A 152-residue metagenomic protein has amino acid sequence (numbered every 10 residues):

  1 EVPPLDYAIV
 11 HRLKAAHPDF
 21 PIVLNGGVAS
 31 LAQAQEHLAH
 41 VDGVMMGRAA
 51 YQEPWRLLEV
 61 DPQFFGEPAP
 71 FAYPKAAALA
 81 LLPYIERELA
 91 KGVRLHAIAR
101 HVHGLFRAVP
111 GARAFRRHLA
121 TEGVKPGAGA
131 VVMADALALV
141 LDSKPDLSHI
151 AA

Functional and structural regions predicted by a protein language model:
E1, L5-L24, V28-A152: Alpha/beta catalytic cores of nucleotide-metabolism and tRNA/nucleoside-modifying enzymes
